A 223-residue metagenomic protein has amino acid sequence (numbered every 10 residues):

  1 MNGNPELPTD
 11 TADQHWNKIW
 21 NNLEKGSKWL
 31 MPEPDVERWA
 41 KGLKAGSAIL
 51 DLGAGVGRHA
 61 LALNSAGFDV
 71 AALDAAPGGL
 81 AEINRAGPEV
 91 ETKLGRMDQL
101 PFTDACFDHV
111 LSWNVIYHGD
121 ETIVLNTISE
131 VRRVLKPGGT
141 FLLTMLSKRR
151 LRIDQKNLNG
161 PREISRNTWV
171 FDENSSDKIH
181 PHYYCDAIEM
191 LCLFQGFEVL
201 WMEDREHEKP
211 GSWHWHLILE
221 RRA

Functional and structural regions predicted by a protein language model:
M1-K44, V56-Q99, L142-A223: Class I (Rossmann-like) S-adenosyl-L-methionine-dependent methyltransferase catalytic domain, capturing the SAM-binding
L52: Conserved beta-strand/loop positions that form the S-adenosyl-L-methionine
D98-V110: A short acidic, Gly/Pro-enriched loop at the edge of an enzyme's catalytic core that lines a small-molecule cofactor
S112-V115: A short beta-strand submotif of the Rossmann-like class I SAM-dependent methyltransferase core that lines
Y117-G119: A short His-aromatic
L125-P137: A short glycine-rich, Lys/Arg-flanked "PGG" loop and its adjoining helix->strand segment in the class I
